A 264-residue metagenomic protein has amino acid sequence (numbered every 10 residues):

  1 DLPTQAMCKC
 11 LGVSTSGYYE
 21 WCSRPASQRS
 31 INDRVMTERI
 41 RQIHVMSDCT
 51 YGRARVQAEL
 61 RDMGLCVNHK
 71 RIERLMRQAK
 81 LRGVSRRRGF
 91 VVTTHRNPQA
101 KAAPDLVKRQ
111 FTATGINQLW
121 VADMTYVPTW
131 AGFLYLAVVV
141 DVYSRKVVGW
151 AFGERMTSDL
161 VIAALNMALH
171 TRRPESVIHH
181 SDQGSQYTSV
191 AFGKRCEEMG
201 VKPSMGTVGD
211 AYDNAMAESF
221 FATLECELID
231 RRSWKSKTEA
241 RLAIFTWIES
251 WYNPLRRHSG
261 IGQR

Functional and structural regions predicted by a protein language model:
D1-R264: Charged DNA-binding/catalytic regions of mobile-element recombinases
